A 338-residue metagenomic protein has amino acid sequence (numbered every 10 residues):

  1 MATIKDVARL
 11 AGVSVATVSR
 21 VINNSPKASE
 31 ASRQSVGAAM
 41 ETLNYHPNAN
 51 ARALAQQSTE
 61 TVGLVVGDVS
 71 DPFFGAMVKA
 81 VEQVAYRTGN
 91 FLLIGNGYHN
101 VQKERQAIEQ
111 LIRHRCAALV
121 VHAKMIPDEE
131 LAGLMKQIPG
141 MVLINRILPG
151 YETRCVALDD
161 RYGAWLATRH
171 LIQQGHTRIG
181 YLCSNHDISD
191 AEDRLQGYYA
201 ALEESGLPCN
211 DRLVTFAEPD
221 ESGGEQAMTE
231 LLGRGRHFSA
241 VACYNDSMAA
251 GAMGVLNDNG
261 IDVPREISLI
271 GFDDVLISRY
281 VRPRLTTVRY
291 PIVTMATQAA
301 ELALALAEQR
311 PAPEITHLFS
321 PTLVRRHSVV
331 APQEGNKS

Functional and structural regions predicted by a protein language model:
M1-E60: N-terminal helix-turn-helix DNA-binding module of bacterial transcription factors
S35, F73-R87, G163-H170, S189-P208 (+3 more regions): Short, solvent-exposed amphipathic alpha-helices that sit in or adjacent to ligand/effector-binding or catalytic
H46-Q110, H114-A118, L195-A200, N210: Amphipathic helical "hinge" segments at domain boundaries
H99, A117-L166, D187, L207 (+3 more regions): Flexible loop/hinge segments that line or gate small-molecule binding clefts
V156-Y181, Q196, A200, E221-E230 (+2 more regions): Hydrophobic alpha-helical segments within soluble ligand-binding/sensing domains
A167-S205, R212, I315-S328: An alpha-beta-alpha
T177-R178, C209-L213, D262-S268: Short acidic capping loops at alpha-helix termini that bridge into adjacent secondary structure
T229-S338: Flexible loop/turn connectors
